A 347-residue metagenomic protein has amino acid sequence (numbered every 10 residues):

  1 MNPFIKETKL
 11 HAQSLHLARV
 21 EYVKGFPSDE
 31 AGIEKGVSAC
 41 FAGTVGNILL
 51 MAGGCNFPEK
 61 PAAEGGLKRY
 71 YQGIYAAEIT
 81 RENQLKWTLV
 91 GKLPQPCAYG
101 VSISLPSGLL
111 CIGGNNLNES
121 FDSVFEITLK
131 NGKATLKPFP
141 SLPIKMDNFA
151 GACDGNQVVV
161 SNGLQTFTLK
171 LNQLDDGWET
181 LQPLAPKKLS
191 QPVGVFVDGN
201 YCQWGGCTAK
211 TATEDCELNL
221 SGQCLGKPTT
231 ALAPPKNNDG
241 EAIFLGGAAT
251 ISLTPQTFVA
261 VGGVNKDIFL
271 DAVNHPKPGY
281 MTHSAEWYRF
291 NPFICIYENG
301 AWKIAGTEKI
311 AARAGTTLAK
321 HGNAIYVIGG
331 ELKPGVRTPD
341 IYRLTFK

Functional and structural regions predicted by a protein language model:
N2-K347: Kelch-like beta-propeller repeat domains
